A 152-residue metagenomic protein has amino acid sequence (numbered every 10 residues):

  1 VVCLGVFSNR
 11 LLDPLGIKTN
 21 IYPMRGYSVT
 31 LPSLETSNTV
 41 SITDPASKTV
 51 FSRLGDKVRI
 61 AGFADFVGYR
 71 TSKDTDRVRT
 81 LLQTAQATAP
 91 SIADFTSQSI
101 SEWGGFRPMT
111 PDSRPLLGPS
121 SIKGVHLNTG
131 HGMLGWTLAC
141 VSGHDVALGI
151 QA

Functional and structural regions predicted by a protein language model:
V2-S121: Active-site substrate-recognition segment that forms the wall of the catalytic cavity or substrate channel
S33, R114-A152: C-terminal lid/capping helical subdomain adjacent to the catalytic/cofactor pocket in oxidative enzymes
